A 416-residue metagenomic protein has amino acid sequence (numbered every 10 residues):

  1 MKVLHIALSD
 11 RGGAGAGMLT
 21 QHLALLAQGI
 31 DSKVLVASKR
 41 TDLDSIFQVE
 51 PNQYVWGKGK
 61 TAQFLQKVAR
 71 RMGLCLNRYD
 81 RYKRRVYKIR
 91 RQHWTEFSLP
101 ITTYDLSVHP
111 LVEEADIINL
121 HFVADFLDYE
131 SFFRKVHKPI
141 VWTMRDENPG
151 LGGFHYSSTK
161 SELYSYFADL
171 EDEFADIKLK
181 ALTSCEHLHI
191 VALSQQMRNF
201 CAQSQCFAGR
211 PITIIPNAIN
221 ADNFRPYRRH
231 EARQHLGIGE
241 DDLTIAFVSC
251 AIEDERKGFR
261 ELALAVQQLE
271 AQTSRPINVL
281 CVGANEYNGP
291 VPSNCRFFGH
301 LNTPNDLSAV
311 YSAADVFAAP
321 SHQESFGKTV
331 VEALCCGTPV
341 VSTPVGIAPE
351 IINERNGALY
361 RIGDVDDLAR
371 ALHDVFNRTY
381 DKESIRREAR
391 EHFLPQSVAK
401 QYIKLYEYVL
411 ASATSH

Functional and structural regions predicted by a protein language model:
S107-V108, R134, N148, K160-V191 (+1 more regions): Membrane-proximal helix-turn-helix segments that form the acceptor-binding/catalytic region of lipid-linked
E186, V191, G239-K257, A263-V266: Conserved donor-binding/catalytic core segment of Leloir-type glycosyltransferases
G283-N305: Nucleotide-activated donor-binding/catalytic signature segment of Leloir-type glycosyltransferases, i.e., the conserved
A309-A314: Short alpha-helical donor nucleotide-sugar binding micro-motif in glycosyltransferases
H322: Aromatic "clamp/platform" in nucleotide-sugar-dependent glycosyltransferases that forms part of the donor/acceptor
P339-S342: Short hydrophobic beta-strand element within catalytic cores of glycosyltransferases and related nucleotide-activated
E354, A358-V365, H373-T379: Conserved acidic donor-binding segment of nucleotide-sugar-dependent glycosyltransferases
Y380-K404, Y408: A short, well-ordered alpha-helix in the C-terminal region of glycosyltransferases
